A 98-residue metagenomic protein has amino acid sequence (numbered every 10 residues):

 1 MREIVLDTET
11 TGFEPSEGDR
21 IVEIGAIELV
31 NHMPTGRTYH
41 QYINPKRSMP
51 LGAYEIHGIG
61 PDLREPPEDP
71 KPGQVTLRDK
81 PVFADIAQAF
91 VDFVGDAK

Functional and structural regions predicted by a protein language model:
M1-I4, T8-K98: Conserved non-catalytic scaffold segment of RNase H-like nuclease domains
